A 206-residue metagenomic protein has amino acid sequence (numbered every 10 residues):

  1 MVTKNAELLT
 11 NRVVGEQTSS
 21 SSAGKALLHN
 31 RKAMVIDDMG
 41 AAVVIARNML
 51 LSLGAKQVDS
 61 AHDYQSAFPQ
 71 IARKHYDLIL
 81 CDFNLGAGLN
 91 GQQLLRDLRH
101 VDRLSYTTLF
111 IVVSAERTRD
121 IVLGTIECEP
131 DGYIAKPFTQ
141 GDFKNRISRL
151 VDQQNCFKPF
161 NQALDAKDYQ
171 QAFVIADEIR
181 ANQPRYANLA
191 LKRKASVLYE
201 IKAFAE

Functional and structural regions predicted by a protein language model:
L28-A41, A46-L50: Conserved acidic segment of CheY-like receiver
A55-D63, Q70: Short hydrophobic/Thr-rich beta-strand motif most characteristic of the beta2 strand and flanking loop of CheY-like
D82-N84, S114: Active-site residues of response regulator receiver
G91, T125-D131: As written
Q92-S105: Short amphipathic alpha-helix used as the core "switch/output" element in two-component signaling
S105-R119: A short, hydrophobic beta-strand element within the central beta-sheet of small alpha/beta folds
F138-I147: C-terminal output helix
P159-E206: C-terminal output/effector regions of signal-responsive regulators
